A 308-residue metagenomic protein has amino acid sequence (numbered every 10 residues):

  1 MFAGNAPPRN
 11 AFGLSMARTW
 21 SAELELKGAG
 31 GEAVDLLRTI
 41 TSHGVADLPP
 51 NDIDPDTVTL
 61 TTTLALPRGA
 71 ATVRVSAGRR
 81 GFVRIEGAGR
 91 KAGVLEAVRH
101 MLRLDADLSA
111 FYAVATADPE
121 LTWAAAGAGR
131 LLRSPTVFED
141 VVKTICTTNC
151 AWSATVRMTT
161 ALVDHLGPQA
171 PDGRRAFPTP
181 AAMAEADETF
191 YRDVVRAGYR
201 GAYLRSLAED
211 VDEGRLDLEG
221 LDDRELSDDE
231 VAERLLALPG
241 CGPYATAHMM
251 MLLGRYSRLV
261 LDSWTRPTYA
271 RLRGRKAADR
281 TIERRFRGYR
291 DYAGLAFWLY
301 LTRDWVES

Functional and structural regions predicted by a protein language model:
F2-S308: HhH-family (HhH-GPD) DNA N-glycosylase catalytic core used in base-excision repair
